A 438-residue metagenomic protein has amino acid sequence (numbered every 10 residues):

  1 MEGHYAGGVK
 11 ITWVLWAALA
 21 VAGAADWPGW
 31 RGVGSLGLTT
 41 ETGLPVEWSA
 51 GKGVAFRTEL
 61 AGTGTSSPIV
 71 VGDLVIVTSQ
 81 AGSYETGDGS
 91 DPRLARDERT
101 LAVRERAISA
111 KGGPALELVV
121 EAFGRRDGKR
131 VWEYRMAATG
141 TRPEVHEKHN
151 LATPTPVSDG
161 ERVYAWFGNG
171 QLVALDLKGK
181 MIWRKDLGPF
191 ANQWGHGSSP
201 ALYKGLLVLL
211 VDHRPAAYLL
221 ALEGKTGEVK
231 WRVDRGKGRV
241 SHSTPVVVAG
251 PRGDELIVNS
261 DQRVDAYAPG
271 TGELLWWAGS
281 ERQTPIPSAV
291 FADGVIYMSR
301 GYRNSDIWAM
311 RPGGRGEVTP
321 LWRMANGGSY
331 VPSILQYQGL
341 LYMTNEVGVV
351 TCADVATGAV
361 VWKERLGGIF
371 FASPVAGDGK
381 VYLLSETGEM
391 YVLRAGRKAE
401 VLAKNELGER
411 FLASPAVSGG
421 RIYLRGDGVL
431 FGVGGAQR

Functional and structural regions predicted by a protein language model:
M1-V9: N-terminal secretory signal peptides that target proteins for export/translocation
G8-V9, A20, D427: Generic alpha-helical secondary structure signal
W13-A24: Hydrophobic h-region of N-terminal signal peptides that target proteins for export in Gram-negative bacteria
G23-R438: Noncatalytic, solvent-exposed loop/strand surfaces of beta-propeller-type extracellular/periplasmic domains
